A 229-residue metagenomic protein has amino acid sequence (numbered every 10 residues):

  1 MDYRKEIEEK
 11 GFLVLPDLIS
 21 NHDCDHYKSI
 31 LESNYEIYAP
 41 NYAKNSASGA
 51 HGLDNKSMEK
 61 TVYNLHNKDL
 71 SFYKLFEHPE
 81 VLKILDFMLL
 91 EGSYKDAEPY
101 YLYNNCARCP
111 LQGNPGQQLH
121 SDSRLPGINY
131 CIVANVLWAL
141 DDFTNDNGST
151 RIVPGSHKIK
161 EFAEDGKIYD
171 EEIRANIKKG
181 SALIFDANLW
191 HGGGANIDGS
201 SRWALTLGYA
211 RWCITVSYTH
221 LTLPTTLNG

Functional and structural regions predicted by a protein language model:
D2-E9, P16-L119, L125: Non-heme Fe(II)-dependent double-stranded beta-helix
G113-I177, I214-Y218: Catalytic core of non-heme Fe(II) oxygenases with the double-stranded beta-helix
V136, S200-I214: A short hydrophobic beta-strand segment most commonly corresponding to one strand of the jelly-roll/cupin
E172, K179, S200-A204: Active-site lining segments that contact anionic ligands and/or coordinate catalytic metals
I177-W190: Conserved metal-binding segment of the jelly-roll/cupin
H191-I197: Short beta-strand His + acidic residue motifs that chelate non-heme Fe in jelly-roll/DSBH and cupin folds
T219-T225: Conserved small/polar residues in nucleotide/adenosyl-binding loops
